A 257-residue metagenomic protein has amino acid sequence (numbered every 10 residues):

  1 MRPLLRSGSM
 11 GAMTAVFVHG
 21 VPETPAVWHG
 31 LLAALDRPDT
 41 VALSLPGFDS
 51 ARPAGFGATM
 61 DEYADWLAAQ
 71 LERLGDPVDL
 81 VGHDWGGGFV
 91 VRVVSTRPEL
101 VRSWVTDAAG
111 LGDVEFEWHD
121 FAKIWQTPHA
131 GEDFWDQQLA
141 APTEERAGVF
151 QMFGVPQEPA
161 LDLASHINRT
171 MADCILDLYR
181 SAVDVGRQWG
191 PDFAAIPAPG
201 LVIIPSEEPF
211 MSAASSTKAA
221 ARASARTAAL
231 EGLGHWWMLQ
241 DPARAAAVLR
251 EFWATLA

Functional and structural regions predicted by a protein language model:
R2-M13: Short beta-strand-to-loop junctions in surface cap/lid or active-site-entrance loops
T14-H19: Short beta-strand element of the alpha/beta-hydrolase
V21-P22, A26-V27, V41, P46-D79 (+2 more regions): Flexible "cap/lid" subdomain of the alpha/beta-hydrolase fold that forms the substrate-access gate
G30-P38: A short, Lys/Arg-enriched amphipathic alpha-helix followed by its capping loop at the start of a domain
L233-P242, A246: Catalytic histidine-centered segment of alpha/beta-hydrolase-like enzymes
